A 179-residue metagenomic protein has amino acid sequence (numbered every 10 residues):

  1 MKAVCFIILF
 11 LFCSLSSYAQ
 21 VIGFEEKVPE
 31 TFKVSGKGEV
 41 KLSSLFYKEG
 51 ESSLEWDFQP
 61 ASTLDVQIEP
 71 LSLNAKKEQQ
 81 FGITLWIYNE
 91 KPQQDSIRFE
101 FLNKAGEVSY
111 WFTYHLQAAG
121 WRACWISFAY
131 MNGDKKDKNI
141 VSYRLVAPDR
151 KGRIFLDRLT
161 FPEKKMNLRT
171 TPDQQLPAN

Functional and structural regions predicted by a protein language model:
V4-L15: Sec-dependent N-terminal signal peptides
Y18-K37, N167-N179: Extracellular carbohydrate-recognition regions
F24, I126, Y143-R144, D157-F161: Extracellular beta-strand elements of beta-rich domains used for carbohydrate recognition/degradation or cell-matrix
S43-L64: Short carbohydrate-recognition loop motifs
F58-D134, R150-F155: Extracellular ligand-binding interfaces
G133-Y143: Noncatalytic modules at the cell exterior or secretory-pathway interfaces, chiefly beta-strand-rich lectin/adhesion
K151-R169: Exposed low-complexity, polar/acidic, P/S/T/G-rich flexible segments that act as propeptides, protease-susceptible
